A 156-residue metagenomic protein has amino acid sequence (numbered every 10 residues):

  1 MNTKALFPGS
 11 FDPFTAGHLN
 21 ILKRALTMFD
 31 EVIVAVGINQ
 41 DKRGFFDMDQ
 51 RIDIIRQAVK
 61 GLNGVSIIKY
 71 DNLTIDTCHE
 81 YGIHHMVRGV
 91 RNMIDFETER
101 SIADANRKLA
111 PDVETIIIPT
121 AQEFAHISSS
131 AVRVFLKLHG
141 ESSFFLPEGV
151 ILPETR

Functional and structural regions predicted by a protein language model:
M1-R156: Nucleotidyltransferase catalytic core that binds NTPs
